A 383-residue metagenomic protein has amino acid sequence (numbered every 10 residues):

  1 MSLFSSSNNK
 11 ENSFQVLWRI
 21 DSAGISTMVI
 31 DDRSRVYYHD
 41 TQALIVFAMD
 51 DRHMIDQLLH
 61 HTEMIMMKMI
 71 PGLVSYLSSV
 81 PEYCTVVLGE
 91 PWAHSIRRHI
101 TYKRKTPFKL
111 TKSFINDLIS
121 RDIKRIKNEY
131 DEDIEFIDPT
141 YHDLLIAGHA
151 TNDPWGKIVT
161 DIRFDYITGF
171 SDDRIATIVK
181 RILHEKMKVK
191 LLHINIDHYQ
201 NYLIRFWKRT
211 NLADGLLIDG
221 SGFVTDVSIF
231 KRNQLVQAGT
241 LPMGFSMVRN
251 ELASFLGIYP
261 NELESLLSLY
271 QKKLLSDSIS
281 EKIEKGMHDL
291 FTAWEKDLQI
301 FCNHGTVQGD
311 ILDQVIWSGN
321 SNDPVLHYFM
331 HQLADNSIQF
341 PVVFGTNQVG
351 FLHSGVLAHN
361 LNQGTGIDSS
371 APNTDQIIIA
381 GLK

Functional and structural regions predicted by a protein language model:
M1-G24, M28, D32-Y83, L88-G215 (+5 more regions): Nucleotide/phosphate-binding catalytic cleft detector across ATP-hydrolyzing and phosphate-transferring enzymes
S22-G24, G222-V224, N233-Q234: Coil-to-beta-strand transition motifs
R35-Y37, D197-Q200, F206-I218, G222-V224 (+3 more regions): Conserved mixed alpha/beta catalytic, RNA-binding, or beta-rich assembly cores of soluble enzyme, regulatory
I45-V46, D56-Q57, T111-N116, S221-G222 (+4 more regions): Short, surface-exposed, polar/charged, turn-prone segments marking secondary-structure boundaries
K68, S75-L77, E90, T168 (+3 more regions): Phosphate-binding glycine-rich/basic clefts of nucleotide- and phosphate-handling proteins, predominantly
M187-L192, H331-H359: Structural alpha-beta junctions
V224, L312-Q314, Q339, T346: Active-site lining segments that contact anionic ligands and/or coordinate catalytic metals
D226-S228: A structural feature that tracks compact, well-ordered secondary-structure segments with a strong bias toward
